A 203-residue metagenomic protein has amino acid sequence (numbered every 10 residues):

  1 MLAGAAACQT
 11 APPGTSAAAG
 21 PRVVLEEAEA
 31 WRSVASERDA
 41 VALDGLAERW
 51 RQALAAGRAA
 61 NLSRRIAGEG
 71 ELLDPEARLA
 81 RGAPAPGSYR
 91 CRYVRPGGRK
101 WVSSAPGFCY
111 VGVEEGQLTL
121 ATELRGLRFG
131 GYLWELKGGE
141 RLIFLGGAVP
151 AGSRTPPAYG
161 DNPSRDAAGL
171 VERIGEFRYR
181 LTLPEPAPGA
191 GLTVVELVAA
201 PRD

Functional and structural regions predicted by a protein language model:
G4-A7: C-terminal motif of bacterial Sec signal peptides marking the signal peptidase cleavage site
Q9-P84: Amphipathic/hydrophobic helical signal segments and adjacent flexible N-terminal regions that mediate secretion
R64-E71, Y159-D203: Edge beta-strand at a domain terminus
A80-L142: Mid-length scaffold segments of soluble, non-membrane domains
G98-G107, F144-L170: An anionic, turn-rich surface loop/hairpin at beta-sheet edges that serves as a generic interaction/coordination patch
E123-G130, G147-G152, L183-A190: Short, solvent-exposed aromatic-acidic interface loops
R128-E135, S153-A158, A190-E196: A short, polar/proline- and glycine-enriched secondary-structure boundary/capping micro-motif
K137-I143, L170, G175: Classic N-terminal secretory signal peptides
